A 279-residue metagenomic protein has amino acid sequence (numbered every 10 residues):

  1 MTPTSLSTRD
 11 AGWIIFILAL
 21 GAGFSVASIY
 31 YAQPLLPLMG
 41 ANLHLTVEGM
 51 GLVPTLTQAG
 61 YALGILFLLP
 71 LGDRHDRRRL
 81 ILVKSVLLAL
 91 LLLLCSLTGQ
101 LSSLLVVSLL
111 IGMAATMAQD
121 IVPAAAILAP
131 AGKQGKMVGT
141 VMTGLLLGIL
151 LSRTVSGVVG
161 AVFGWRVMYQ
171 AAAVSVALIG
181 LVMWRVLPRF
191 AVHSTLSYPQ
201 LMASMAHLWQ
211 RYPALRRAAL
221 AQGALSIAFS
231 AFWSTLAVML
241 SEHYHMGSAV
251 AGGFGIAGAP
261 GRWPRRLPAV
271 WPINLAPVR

Functional and structural regions predicted by a protein language model:
T2-T8, L187-A219: Juxtamembrane intracellular "pre-TM" segments in multi-pass secondary transporters
A11-Y31, L109, R211-A228: Pair of pore-lining "gating" transmembrane helices in MFS-fold secondary transporters
W13, I17-V47, I65, A118 (+1 more regions): Extracytoplasmic
Y30, Q58-L66, T116, I149-L150 (+1 more regions): Residue-level signature of mid-helix packing/kink "hotspots" within the transmembrane helices of 12-pass Major
L63-L101: Conserved MFS/SLC helix-loop-helix module at the cytosolic interface between two early adjacent transmembrane helices
I65-D76, P264-P277: Helix-to-loop junctions at the C-terminal end of transmembrane segments in multipass secondary transporters
S103, T140-L187: Helix-loop-helix hairpin linking two adjacent transmembrane segments in secondary transporters
V107-G144: Cytoplasmic helix-loop-helix junction between adjacent transmembrane helices in 12-TM secondary transporters
